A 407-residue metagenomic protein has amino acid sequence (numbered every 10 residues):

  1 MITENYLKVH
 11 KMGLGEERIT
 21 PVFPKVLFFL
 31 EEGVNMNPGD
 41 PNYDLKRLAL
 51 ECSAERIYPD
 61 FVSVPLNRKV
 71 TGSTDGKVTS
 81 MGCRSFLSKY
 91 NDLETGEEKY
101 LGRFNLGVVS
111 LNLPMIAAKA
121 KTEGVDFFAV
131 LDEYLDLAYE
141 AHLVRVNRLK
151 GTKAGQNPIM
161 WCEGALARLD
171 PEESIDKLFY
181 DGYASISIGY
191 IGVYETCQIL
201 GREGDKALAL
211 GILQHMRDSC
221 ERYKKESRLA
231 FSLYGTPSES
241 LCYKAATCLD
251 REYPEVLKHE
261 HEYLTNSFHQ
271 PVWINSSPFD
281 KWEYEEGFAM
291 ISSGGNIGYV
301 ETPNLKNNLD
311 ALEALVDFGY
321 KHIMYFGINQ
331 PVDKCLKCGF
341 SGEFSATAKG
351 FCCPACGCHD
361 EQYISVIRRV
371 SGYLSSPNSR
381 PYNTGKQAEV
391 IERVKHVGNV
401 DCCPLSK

Functional and structural regions predicted by a protein language model:
M1-G182, E203-K206, L210-R369: Conserved catalytic cores of very large enzyme subunits
S110, M115, S187, G372-Y373 (+1 more regions): Residue-level preference for alpha-helix termini and adjacent loops
M115-K119, Y194, I199, E239 (+1 more regions): Short loop/turn segments at secondary-structure transitions that flank enzyme active sites
I186-I199, Q214, R369: Contiguous, well-ordered alpha-helical segments that form the cores/surfaces of helical PPI scaffolds
G189-G192, G294, G372, G385: Glycine-centered flexibility sites
G357-K407: Long insertion/accessory domains within large nucleic-acid-processing enzymes
